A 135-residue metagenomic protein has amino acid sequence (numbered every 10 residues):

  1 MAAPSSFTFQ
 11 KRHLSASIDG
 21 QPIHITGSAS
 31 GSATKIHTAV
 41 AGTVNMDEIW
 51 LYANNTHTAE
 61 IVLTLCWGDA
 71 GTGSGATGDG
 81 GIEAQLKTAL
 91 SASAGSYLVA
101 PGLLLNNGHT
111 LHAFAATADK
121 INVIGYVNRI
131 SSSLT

Functional and structural regions predicted by a protein language model:
A2-V44, N54, A115-T135: C-terminal interaction-tip segments
T8, H24, V62-T64, A89 (+1 more regions): Ser/Thr- (and often Asn-) enriched beta-sheet segments in non-cytosolic proteins
T34-K35, W50, S96-V99: Short structured motifs
I36, L63-L65, A84, L111 (+1 more regions): Hydrophobic beta-strand residues in large extracellular and virion-surface proteins
D47-I49, A59-T64, D119-V123: Short beta-strand/loop motifs in extracellular/secreted proteins, especially within beta-sandwich accessory domains
I49, G102-K120: Noncatalytic modules at the cell exterior or secretory-pathway interfaces, chiefly beta-strand-rich lectin/adhesion
N54-S74, V127-N128: Short acidic, flexible loop segments centered on an aromatic residue
D69-T110: Intrinsically disordered, low-complexity Pro/Gly/Ser/Thr-rich segments with frequent PxxP/GP/PP motifs and embedded
